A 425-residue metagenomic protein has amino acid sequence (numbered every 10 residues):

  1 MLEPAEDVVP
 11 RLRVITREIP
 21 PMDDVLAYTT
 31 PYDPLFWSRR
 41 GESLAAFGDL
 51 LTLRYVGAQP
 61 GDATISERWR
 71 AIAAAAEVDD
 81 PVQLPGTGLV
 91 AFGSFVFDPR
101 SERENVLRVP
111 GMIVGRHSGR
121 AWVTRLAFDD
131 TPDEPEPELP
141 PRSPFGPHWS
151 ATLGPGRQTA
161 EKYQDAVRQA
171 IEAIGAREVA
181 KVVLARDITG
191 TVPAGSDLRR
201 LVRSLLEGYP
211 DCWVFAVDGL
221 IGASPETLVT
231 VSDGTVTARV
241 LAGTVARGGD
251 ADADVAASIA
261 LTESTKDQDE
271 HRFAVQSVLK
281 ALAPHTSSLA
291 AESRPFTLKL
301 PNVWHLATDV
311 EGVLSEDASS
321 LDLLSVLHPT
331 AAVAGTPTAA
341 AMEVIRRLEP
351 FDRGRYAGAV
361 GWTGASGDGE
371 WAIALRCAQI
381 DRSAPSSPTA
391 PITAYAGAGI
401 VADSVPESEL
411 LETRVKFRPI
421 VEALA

Functional and structural regions predicted by a protein language model:
M1-P21, A27, R39-R68, D130-T131 (+5 more regions): Contiguous alpha-helical scaffold segments within structured protein domains that host functional hotspots
D33-L35, A91-F95, V182, W213-D218 (+1 more regions): A short glycine-rich, hydrophobically flanked beta-strand micro-motif that places a catalytic Asp/Glu for divalent metal
F36-L107: Glycine-rich, N-terminal phosphate-binding loop and its surrounding beta-alpha-beta segment
A46-L53, E102-M112, A121, R186-E270 (+3 more regions): An anion-binding catalytic pocket shared by soluble metabolic enzymes
L107-E136: A contiguous, mid-domain pocket- or channel-lining segment that forms the substrate-recognition surface
A180-A185, F215-G219, R294, L321-D322 (+2 more regions): Short coil/turn segments at secondary-structure boundaries
D309-A425: Conserved hydrophobic core element of enzyme catalytic domains
